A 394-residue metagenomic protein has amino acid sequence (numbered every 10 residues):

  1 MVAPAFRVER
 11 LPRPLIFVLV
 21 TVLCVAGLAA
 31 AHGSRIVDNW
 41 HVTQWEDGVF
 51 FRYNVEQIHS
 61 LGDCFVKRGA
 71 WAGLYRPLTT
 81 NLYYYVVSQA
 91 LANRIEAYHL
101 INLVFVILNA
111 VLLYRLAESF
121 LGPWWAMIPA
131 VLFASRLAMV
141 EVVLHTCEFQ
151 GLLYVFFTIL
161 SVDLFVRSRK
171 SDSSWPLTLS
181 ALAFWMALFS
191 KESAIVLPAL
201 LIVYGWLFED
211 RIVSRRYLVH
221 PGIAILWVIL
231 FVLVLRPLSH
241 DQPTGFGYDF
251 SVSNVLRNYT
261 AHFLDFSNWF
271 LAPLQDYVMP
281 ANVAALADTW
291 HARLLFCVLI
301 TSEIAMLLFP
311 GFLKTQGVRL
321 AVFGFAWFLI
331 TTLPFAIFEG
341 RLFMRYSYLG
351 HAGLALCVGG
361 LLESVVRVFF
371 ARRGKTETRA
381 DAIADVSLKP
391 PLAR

Functional and structural regions predicted by a protein language model:
V2-R394: Polytopic membrane enzymes that build or remodel cell-surface glycoconjugates and lipids
